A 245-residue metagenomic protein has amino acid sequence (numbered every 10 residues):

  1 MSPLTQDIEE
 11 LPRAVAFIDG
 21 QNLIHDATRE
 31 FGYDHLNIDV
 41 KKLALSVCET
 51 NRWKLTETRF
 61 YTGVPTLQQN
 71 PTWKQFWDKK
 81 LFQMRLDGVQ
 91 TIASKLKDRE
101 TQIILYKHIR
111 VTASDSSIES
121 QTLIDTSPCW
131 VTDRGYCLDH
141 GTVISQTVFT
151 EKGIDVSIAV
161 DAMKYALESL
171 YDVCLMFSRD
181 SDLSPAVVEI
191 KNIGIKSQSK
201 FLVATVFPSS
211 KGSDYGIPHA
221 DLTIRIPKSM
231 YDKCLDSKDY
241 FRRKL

Functional and structural regions predicted by a protein language model:
S2-V131, V143, T147, L202 (+1 more regions): Domain-level signal for Mg2+-assisted phosphodiester chemistry and nucleotide/NA-binding surfaces in nucleic-acid
R99-L245: Nuclease catalytic cores that cleave nucleic-acid phosphodiester bonds, predominantly acidic two-metal-ion
